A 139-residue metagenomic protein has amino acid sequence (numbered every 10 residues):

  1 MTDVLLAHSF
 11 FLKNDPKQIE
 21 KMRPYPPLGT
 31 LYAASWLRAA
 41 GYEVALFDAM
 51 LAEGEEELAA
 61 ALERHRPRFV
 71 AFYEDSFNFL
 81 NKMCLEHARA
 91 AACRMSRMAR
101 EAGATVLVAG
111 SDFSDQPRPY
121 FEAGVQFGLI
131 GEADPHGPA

Functional and structural regions predicted by a protein language model:
T2-R23: Short glycine-rich His-centered loop
P24-L28: Short, conserved micro-motifs enriched in small and acidic residues
G29, W36, A45-A139: Glycine-rich beta-alpha loop elements in corrinoid/cobalamin-binding modules across cobalamin-dependent enzymes
A39: N-terminal active-site segment of His-dependent metallophosphoesterases
